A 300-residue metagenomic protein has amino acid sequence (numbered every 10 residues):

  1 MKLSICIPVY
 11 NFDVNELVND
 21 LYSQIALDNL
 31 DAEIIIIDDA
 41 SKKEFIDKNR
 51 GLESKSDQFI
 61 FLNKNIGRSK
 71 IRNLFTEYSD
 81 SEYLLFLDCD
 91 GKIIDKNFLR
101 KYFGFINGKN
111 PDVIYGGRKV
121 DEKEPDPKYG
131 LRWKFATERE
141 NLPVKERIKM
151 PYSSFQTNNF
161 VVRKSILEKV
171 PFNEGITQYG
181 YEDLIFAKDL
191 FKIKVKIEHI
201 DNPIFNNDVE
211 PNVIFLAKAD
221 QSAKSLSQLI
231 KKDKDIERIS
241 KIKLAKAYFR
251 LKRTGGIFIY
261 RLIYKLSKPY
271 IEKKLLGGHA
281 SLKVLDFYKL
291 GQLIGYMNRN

Functional and structural regions predicted by a protein language model:
N11-A26: Short, well-formed alpha-helical segments that are part of the catalytic scaffolds of diverse glycosyltransferases
I37-D47, G91-K92: A conserved acidic beta->alpha catalytic loop
L62-S79: Glycine-rich, basic loop-to-helix element that forms the pyrophosphate-binding segment of sugar-nucleotide handling
L84: Short aromatic/hydrophobic "clamp" motif used to bind/position activated sugar donors
K96-Y129: Conserved donor NDP-sugar-binding/catalytic core segment of glycosyltransferases
W133-Y152: Short, flexible, basic/aromatic active-site loop/helix in glycosyltransferases
Q178-F186: Acidic donor-binding loop at a coil-to-helix junction in glycosyltransferase catalytic cores that engages
Q221-K224, I239-N300: Non-catalytic, C-terminal membrane-associated alpha-helical segments of glycosyltransferases
